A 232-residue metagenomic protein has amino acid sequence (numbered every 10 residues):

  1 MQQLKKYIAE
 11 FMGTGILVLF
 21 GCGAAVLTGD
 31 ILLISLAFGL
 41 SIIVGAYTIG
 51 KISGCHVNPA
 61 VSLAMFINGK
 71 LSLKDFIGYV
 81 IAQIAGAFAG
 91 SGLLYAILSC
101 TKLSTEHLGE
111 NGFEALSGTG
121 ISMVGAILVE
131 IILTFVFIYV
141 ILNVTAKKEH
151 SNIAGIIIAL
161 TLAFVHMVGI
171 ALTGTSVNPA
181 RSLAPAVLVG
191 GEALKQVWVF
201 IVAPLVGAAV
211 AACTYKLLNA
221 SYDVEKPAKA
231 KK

Functional and structural regions predicted by a protein language model:
M1-K232: Membrane-interface helix-loop junctions and terminal tails of multi-pass membrane proteins
